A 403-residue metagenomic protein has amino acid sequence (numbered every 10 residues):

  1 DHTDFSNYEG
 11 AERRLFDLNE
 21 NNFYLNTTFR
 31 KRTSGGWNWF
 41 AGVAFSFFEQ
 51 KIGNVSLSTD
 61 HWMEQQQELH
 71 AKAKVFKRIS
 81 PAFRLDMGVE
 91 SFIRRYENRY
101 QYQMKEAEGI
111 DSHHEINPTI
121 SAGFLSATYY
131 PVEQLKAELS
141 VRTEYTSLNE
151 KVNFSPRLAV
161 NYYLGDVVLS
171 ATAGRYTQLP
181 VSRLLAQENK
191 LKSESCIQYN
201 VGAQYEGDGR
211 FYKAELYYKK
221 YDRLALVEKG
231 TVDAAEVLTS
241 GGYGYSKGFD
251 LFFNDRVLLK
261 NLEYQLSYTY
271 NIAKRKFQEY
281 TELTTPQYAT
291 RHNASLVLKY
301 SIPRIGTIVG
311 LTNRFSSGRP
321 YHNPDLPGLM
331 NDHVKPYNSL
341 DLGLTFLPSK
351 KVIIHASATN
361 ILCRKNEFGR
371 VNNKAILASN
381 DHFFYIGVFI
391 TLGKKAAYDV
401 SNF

Functional and structural regions predicted by a protein language model:
D1, F45-E49, S91-E97, T119 (+11 more regions): Transmembrane beta-strands of outer-membrane beta-barrel pores
D1, G35-W39, A82-L85, Q134-A137 (+6 more regions): Repeated loop/turn-to-beta-strand initiation elements of outer-membrane beta-barrel proteins
D1-F40, F45-Q67: Flexible loop and strand-edge segments within Gram-negative outer membrane beta-barrel domains
L15-N21, E49, T59-Q67, E108-T119 (+6 more regions): Replace "Gram-negative outer membrane beta-barrel proteins" with "bacterial and organellar outer membrane beta-barrel
N38-Q50, Y163-G165, L169-T172, S193-N254 (+1 more regions): Membrane-embedded beta-barrel scaffold of Gram-negative outer-membrane proteins
R78-D86, E90, G109-Y221, Q265 (+2 more regions): Structural signature of Gram-negative outer-membrane beta-barrels, strongest in the C-terminal barrel of TonB-dependent
Y130-K136, Y218-K220, S240-H322, L362: Gram-negative outer-membrane beta-barrel transporters
L258, F315-H322, L344-F403: C-terminal beta-signal and adjacent terminal beta-strands/loops of Gram-negative outer-membrane beta-barrel proteins
